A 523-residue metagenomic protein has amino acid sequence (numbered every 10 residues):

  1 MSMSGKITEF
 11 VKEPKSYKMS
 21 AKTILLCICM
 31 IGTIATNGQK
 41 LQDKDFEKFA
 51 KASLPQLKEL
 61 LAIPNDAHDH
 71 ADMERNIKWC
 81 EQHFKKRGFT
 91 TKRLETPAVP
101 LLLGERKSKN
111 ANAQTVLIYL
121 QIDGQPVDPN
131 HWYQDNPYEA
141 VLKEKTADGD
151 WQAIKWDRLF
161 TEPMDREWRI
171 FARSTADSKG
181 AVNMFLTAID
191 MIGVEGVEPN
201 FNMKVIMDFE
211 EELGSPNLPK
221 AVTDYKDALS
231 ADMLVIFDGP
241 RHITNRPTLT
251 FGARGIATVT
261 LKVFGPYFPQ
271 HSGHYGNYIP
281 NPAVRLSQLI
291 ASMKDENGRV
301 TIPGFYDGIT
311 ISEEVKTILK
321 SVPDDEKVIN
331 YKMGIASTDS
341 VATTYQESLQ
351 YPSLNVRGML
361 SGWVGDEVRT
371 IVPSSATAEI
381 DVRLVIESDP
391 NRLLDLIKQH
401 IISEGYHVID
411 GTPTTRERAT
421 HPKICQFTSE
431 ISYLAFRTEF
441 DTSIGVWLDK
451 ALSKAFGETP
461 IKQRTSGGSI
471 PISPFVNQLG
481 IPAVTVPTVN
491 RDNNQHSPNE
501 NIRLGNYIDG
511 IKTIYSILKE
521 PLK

Functional and structural regions predicted by a protein language model:
M1-L41: Bacterial Sec-dependent N-terminal signal peptides
Q39-F171, V194-F201, I380: Acidic/His- and Gly-rich active-site-bordering loop/insert found across diverse amide/peptide-bond hydrolases
A111, I243, T301-S375, S388-Q399 (+2 more regions): An extended, acidic, His-containing surface patch that forms the Zn2+-binding/catalytic region of metallohydrolases
D135, N200, S230, T244 (+3 more regions): Short, solvent-exposed loop/turn segments at the edges of secondary structure
M164-G252: Acidic/histidine-rich catalytic neighborhood of metal-dependent amide-processing enzymes
T248-F264, V486: Flexible glycine/proline-rich, aromatic-decorated loop/lid segments
Y267, Y275, D381-P390, Y433-L434: A generic structural motif
G276-N297: A short core secondary-structure module
